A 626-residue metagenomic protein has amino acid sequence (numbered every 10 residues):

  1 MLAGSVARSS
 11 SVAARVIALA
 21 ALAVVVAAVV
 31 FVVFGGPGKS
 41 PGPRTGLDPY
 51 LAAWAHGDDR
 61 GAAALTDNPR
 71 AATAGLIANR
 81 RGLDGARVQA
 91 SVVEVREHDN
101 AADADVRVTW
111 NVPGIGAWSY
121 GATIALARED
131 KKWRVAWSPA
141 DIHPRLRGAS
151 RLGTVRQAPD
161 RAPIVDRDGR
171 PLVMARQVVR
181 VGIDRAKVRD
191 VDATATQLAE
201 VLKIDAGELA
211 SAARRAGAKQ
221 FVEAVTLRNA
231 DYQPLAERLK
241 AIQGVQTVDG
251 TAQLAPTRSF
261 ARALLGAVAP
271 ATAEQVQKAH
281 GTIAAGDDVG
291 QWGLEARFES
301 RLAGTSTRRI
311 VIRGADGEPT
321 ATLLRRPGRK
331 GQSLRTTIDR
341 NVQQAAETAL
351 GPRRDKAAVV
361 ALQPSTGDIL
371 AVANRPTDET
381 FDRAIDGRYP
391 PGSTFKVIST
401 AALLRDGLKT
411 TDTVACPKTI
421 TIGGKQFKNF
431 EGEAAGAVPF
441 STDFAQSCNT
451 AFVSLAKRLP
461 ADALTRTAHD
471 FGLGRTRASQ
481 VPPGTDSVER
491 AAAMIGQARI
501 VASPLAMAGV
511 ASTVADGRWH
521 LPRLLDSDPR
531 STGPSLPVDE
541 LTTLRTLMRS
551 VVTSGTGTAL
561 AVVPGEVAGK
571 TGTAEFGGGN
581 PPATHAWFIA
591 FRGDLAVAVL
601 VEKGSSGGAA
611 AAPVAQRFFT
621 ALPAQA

Functional and structural regions predicted by a protein language model:
M1-V12: Terminal targeting segments of Actinobacterial cell-envelope proteins
S11-A18, A23-W54, D59, A269 (+2 more regions): C-terminal region of N-terminal signal peptides and the immediate post-cleavage residues of exported proteins
P37, P49-L51, A64-L65, N111-P113 (+13 more regions): Second-shell loop/turn segments in exported
P41-T45, H56, A71-T73, P159 (+14 more regions): Soluble non-cytosolic domains of exported or imported proteins
G42-T45, W54-D105: Short solvent-exposed beta->alpha transition segments
A86-V93, H98-K356, D378, H585-W587: Extracytoplasmic/periplasmic proteins that interact with beta-lactams or build/remodel peptidoglycan
G314-L323, K356-G392, A402-K603: Beta-lactam-recognizing serine transpeptidase/beta-lactamase-like catalytic domain environment
L547, V614-A626: Short, gly/Ser/Thr-rich active-site loops of penicillin-recognizing serine hydrolases
